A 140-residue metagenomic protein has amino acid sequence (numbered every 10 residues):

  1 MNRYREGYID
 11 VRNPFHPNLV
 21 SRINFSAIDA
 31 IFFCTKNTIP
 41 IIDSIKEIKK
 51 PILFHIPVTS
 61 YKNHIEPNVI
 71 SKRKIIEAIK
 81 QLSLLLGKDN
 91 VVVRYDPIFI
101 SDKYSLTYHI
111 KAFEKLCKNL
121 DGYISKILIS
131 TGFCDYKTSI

Functional and structural regions predicted by a protein language model:
M1-E66, K72-K88: Conserved Radical SAM active-site core
K74-S139: Conserved C-terminal portion of the radical SAM core fold that forms the substrate/S-adenosylmethionine-binding
